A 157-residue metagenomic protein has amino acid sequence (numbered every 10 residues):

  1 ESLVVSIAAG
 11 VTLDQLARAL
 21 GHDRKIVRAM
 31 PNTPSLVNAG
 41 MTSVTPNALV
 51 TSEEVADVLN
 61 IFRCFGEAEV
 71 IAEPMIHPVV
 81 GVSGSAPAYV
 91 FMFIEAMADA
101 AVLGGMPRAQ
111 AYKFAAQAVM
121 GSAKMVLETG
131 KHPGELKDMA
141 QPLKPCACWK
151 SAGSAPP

Functional and structural regions predicted by a protein language model:
E1-V44, A48: Rossmann-like NAD(P)(H) cofactor-binding subdomain of soluble oxidoreductases
A8-V11, P31-S35, S83, Q117-V119 (+1 more regions): Glycine-rich beta-alpha junction loops
A9-G10, E73, P87, E95 (+1 more regions): Alpha-helix N-cap/helix-start capping motif
A19-K25, M41-P78, F91-E128: Internal alpha-helical scaffold of NAD(P)-dependent oxidoreductase catalytic cores
V27, M75-G81, P133-K137: Short pre-catalytic strand/loop immediately N-terminal to key active-site residues, enriched for Gly-Thr
A116-P157: NAD(P)-dependent Rossmann-like dehydrogenase/reductase catalytic/cofactor-binding core
